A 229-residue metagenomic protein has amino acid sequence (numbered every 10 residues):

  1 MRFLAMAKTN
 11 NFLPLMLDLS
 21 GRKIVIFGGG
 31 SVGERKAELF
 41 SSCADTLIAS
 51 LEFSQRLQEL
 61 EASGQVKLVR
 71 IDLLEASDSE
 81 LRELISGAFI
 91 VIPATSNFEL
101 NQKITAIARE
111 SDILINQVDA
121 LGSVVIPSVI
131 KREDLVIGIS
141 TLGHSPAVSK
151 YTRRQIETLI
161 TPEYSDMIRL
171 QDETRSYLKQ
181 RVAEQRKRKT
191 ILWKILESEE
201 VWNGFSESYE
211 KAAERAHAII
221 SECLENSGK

Functional and structural regions predicted by a protein language model:
M1-D18: Glycine/serine-rich phosphate-binding loop and adjoining beta1-alpha1 elements at the start of nucleotide-handling
L15-E38, L170-L178: Glycine-rich adenosine-cofactor-binding loop
S31-V32, E99, G143: Residue-level detector of alpha-helix initiation sites
R35, C43-A62: NAD(P)-binding Rossmann-fold cofactor-contacting core
E75-G87: Short amphipathic alpha-helix with an adjacent loop that forms part of the alpha/beta core around
I90-I126: ADP-ribose/adenylate-binding Rossmann-like module
I115-S165: E1/E1-like adenylate-forming module used to activate ubiquitin-like modifiers and sulfur-carrier proteins
G143-K229: An accessory alpha-helical subdomain
